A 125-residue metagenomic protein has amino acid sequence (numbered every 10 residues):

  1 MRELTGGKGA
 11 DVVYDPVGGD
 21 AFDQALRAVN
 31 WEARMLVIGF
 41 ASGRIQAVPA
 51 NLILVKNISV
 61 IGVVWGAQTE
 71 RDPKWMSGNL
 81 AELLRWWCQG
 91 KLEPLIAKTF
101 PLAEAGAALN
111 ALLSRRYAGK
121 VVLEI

Functional and structural regions predicted by a protein language model:
M1-A21, W75-G78: Adenosine-nucleotide cofactor-binding segment
G7, L84, K91-K98, G106-I125: C-terminal capping/lid region of NAD(P)-dependent oxidoreductase domains
D11, D23, N51, A103-G106: Residues in well-ordered alpha-helical elements
D11-D15, I38-G39, D72, A97-K98: Glycine- and other small-residue-rich loops at beta-strand/loop junctions that grip anionic moieties
G18, P101-E104: Short loop/turn segments at beta->alpha junctions
D20-K91, E124-I125: Glycine-rich phosphate-binding loop and adjacent beta-alpha segment of Rossmann(oid) nucleotide-cofactor-binding
Q46, K98-P101: A structural signal for short, well-ordered beta-strand elements
